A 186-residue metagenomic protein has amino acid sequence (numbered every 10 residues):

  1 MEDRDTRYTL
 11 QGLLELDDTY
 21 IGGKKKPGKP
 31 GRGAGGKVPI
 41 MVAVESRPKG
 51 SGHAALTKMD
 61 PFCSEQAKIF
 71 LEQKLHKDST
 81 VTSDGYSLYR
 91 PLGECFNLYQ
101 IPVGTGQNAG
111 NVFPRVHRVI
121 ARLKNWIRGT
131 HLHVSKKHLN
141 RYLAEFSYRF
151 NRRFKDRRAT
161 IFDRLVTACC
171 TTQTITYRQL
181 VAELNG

Functional and structural regions predicted by a protein language model:
M1-G186: Residue-level recognition of single "structural anchor" positions that define or cap local secondary structure
